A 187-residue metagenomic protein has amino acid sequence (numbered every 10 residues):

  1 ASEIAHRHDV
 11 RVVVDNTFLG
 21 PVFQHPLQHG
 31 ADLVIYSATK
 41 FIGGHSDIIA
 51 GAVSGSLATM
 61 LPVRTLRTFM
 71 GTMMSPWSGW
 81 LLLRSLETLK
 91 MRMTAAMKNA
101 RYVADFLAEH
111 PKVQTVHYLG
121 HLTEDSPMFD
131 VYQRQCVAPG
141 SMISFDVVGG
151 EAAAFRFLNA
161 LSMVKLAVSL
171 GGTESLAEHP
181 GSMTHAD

Functional and structural regions predicted by a protein language model:
A1-K112, H117: Conserved PLP-enzyme active-site core in the AAT-like
V113-D187: Conserved C-terminal alpha-helix-loop-beta "cap" of PLP-dependent enzymes that closes/shapes the active-site mouth
